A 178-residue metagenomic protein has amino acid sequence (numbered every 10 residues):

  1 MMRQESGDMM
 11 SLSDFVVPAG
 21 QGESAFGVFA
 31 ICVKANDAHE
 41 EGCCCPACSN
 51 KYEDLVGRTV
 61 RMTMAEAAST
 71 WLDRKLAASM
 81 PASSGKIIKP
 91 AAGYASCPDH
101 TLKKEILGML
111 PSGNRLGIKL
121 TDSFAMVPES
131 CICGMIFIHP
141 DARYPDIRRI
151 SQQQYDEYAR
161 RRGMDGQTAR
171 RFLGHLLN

Functional and structural regions predicted by a protein language model:
M1-D54: Active-site loops and adjacent core secondary-structure elements that bind or stabilize anionic groups
L12, H39-C44, V56, L72 (+5 more regions): Generic structural signal of hydrophobic/aromatic residues within well-ordered alpha-helices of folded domains
S24, K51, L55-T59, T63 (+6 more regions): Generic recognition of stable, solvent-exposed alpha-helical segments in well-folded globular domains
A30-C32, H39-A77, Y144-P145: Conserved mixed alpha/beta catalytic, RNA-binding, or beta-rich assembly cores of soluble enzyme, regulatory
A77-R161, G166-Q167, R171-G174: Compositionally biased, low-complexity/repeat regions
L176-N178: C-terminal anchoring/interaction modules
